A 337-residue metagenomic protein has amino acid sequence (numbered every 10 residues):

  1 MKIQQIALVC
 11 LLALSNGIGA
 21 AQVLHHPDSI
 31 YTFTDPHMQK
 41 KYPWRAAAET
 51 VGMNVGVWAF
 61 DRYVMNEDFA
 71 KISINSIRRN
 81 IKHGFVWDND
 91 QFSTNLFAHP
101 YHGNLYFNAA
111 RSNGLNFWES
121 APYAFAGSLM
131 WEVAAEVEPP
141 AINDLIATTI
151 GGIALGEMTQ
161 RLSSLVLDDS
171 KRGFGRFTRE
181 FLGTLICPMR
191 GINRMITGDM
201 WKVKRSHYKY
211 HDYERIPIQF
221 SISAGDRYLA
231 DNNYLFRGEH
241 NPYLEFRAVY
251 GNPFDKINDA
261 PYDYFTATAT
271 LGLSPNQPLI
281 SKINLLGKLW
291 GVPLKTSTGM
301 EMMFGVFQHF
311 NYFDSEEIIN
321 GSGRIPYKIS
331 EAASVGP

Functional and structural regions predicted by a protein language model:
K2-V9: Sec-dependent signal peptide recognition, specifically the positively charged N-region followed immediately by
L11-F97, G103-F107, R111-F117, E180-S322: N-terminal targeting leaders of membrane proteins
G52, G56-F60, A110, M130-A134 (+1 more regions): Alpha-helical membrane-inserting segments
H102-G103, A135-S164, L182-I186, R190: Alpha-helical transmembrane segments that form the membrane-embedded catalytic/substrate-binding core of multi-pass
F117-V137, T149-I153: Small-polar-interrupted transmembrane alpha-helices in polytopic inner-membrane proteins
P139, N143, R161-K171, Q308-K328: Outer-membrane beta-barrel translocator/channel fold
E239-E245, K328-G336: Transmembrane beta-barrel architecture of outer-membrane proteins
